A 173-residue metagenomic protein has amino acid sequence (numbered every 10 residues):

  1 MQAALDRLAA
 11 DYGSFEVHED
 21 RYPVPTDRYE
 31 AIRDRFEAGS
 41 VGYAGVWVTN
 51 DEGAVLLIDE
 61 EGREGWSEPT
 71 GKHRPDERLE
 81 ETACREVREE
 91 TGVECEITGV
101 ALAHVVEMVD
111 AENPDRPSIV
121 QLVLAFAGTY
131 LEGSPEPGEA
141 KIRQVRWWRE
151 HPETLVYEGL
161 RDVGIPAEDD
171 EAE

Functional and structural regions predicted by a protein language model:
M1-W47: Acidic, metal-coordinating catalytic segment for phosphate/diphosphate chemistry, firing primarily on the Nudix
G42-A44, L122-L124, R143: Change "...and in nucleic-acid phosphodiester-cleaving endonucleases..." to "...and in nucleic-acid processing enzymes
G45, T49-E89: Conserved Nudix-box catalytic region and its N-terminal flanking loop in Nudix hydrolases and closely related
V48, A125-T129, R146: Short, well-ordered beta-strand micro-motif
E52-G53, T129-G133, E150-P152: Short loop segments at secondary-structure junctions
E90-E96: Short secondary-structure junctions
E96, V105-P135: Active-site-adjacent beta-strand/loop module that shapes the phosphate/pyrophosphate-binding cleft
E136-D169: NUDIX/MutT-family hydrolases
